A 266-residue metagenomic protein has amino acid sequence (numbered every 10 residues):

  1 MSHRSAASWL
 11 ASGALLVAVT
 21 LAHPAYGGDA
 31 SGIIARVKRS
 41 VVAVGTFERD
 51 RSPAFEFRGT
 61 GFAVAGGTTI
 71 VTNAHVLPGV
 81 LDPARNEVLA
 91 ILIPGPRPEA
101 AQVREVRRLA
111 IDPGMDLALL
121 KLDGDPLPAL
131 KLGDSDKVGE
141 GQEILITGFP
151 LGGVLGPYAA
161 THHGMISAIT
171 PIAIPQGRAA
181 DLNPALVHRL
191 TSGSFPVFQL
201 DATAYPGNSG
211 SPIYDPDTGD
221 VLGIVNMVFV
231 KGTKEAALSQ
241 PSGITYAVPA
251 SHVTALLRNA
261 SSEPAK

Functional and structural regions predicted by a protein language model:
M1-G13: Bacterial N-terminal signal peptides that target proteins for export
A22-P24: N-terminal signal peptide c-region/cleavage motif recognized by signal peptidases
G28-A30, F47-N73, V103-E105, G210 (+2 more regions): A conserved glycine-rich beta-strand in the N-terminal activation segment of trypsin-fold
G32-I33, V80, R107-L109, D123-Y158: Active-site substrate-binding loop(s) of clan PA
V37-A54, L122-K131, A160-R258: Active-site region of chymotrypsin-like
V64-A65, V138, P216: Short, well-ordered loop/turn sites that connect or cap secondary structure elements
A65-D112: Catalytic-histidine neighborhood of serine endopeptidases, predominantly the chymotrypsin-like S1/PA family
E87-A90, R97-V106, E140-L145, A159-N183: Beta-strand/loop subdomains of soluble extracytoplasmic proteins
